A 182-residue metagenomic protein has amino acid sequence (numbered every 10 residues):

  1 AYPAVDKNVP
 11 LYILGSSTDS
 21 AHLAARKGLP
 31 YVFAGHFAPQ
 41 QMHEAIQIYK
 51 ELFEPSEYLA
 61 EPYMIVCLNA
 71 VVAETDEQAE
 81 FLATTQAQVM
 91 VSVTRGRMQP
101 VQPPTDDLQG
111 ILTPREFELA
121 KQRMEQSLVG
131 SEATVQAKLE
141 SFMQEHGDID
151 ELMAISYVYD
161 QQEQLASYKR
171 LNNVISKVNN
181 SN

Functional and structural regions predicted by a protein language model:
A1-K27: Internal, glycine-rich beta/alpha segment that forms the wall or movable "lid" of small-molecule/cofactor binding
D6-V9, E125-Q126, V158: Short, contiguous strand/loop micro-motifs
L11-L14, Y31-A34, P62-N69, D150-I155: Hydrophobic faces of well-ordered beta-strands that scaffold small-molecule active sites in alpha/beta enzyme cores
F37, A70-V72, V158: Active-site-proximal loop/turn and secondary-structure-junction residues that shape catalytic pockets, frequently
Q41-D148, N179: An alpha-helical appendage that flanks or caps ligand/catalytic pockets
E44-L52, Q162-S181: C-terminal helical cap(s) of enzyme catalytic domains, especially alpha/beta-barrels
A154-Q162: Small/polar glycine-rich anion-binding or flexible loop at a beta-alpha turn
